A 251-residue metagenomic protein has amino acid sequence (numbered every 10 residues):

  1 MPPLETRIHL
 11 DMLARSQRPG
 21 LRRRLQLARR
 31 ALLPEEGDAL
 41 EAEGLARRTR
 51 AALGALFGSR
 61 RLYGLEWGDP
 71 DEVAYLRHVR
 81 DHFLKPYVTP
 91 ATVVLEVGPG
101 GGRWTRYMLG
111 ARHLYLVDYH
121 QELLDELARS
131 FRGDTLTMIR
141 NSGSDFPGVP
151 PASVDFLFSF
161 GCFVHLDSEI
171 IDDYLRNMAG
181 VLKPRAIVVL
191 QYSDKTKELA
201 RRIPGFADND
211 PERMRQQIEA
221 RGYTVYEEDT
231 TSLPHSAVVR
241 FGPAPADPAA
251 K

Functional and structural regions predicted by a protein language model:
M1-V149, L166-D173, N177, I187-K251: Class I (Rossmann-like) S-adenosyl-L-methionine-dependent methyltransferase catalytic domain, capturing the SAM-binding
A91, V154-D155: Local beta-strand N-terminus motif with an aromatic residue
F158: A conserved beta-strand element that flanks and buttresses the S-adenosyl-L-methionine
G161-C162: Short catalytic micro-motifs in class I SAM-dependent methyltransferases
